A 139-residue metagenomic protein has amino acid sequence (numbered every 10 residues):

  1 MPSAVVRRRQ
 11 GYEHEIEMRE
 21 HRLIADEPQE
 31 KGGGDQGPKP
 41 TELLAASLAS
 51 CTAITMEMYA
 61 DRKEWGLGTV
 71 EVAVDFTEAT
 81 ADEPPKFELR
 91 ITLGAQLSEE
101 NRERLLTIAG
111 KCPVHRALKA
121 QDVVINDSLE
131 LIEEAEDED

Functional and structural regions predicted by a protein language model:
M1-A46, I54-D139: Extended beta-strand/beta-hairpin segments
